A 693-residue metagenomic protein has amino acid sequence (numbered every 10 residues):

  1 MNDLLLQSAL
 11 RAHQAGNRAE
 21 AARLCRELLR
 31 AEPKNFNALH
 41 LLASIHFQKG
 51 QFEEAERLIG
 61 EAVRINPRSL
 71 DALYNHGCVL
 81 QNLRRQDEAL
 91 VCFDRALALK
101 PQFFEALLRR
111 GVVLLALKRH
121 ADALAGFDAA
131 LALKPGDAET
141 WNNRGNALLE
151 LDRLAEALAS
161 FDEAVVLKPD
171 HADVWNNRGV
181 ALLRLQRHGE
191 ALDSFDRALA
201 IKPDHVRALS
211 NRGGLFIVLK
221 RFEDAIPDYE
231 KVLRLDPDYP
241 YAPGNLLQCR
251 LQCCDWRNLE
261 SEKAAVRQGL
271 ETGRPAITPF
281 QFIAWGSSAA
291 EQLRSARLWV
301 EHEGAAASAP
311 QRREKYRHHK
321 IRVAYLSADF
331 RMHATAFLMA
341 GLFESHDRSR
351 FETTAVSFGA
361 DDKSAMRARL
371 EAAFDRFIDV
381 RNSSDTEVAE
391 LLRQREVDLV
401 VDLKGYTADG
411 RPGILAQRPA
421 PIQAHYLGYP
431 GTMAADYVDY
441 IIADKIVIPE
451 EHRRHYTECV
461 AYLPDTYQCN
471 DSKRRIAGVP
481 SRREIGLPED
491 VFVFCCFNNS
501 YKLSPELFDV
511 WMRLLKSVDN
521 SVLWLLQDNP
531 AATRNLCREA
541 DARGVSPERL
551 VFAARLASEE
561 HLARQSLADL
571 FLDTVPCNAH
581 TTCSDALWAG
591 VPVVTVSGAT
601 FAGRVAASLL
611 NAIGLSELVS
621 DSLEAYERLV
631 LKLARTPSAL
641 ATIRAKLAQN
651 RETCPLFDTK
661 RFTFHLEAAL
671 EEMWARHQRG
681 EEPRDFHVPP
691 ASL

Functional and structural regions predicted by a protein language model:
M1-P488, N499, D509, R538-V545 (+8 more regions): Alpha-helical solenoid repeat scaffolds of the TPR/TPR-like class and their adjacent stem/linker regions that mediate
I321-Y325, F494, L523: Conserved hydrophobic helix-helix packing surfaces used for dimerization/oligomerization
R350-E352, M512-A542, P547: A conserved nucleotide-sugar
V493-E506: Substrate-binding clefts and catalytic carboxylate motifs of secreted carbohydrate-active enzymes
F497-N498, L526, V596: Short beta-strand->loop
L572, A586: Donor-sugar nucleotide-binding helix/loop cap in glycosyltransferases
